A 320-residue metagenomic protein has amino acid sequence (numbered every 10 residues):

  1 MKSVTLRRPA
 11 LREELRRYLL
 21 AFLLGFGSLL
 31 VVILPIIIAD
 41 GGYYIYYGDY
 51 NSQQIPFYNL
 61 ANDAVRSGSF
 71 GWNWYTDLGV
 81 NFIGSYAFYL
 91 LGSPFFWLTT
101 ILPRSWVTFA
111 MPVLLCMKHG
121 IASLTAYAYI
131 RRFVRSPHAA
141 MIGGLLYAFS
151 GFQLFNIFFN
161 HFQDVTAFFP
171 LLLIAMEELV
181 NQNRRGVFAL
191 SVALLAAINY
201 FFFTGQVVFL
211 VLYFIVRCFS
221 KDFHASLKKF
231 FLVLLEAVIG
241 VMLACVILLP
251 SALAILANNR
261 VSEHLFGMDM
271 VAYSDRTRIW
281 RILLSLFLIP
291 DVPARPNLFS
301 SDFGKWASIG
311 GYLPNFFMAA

Functional and structural regions predicted by a protein language model:
M1-I37, L232-V233, A237: Start-transfer (signal-anchor) and selected internal transmembrane alpha helices of multi-pass inner/ER membrane
G25-S28, G120-F133, H138-F219, L232-A252 (+1 more regions): Membrane-embedded helix bundles of polyisoprenyl
V32-D40, L249-A252: Membrane-interface motif at the C-terminal end of an N-terminal transmembrane signal
P35-F133, H138-P170, R281-L284, V292-A307: Active-site lumenal/periplasmic loops and adjacent helix-entry segments of GT-C-fold, multi-pass membrane
D40-G42, S67-G68, Q182-N183, C218-D222: Short loop/turn hinge sites at secondary-structure boundaries
S52, P56-A61, F230, G240-A320: Periplasmic/ER-lumenal interhelical loops and adjacent helix-loop junctions in multi-pass membrane proteins
E177-L179, V216, S220-K221, E263-A272: Anion-coordinating catalytic cores for phosphoryl-, nucleotidyl-, and glycosidic chemistry
D222-F231: Membrane-interface helix-loop-helix junctions at transmembrane boundaries of multi-pass membrane enzymes, predominantly
